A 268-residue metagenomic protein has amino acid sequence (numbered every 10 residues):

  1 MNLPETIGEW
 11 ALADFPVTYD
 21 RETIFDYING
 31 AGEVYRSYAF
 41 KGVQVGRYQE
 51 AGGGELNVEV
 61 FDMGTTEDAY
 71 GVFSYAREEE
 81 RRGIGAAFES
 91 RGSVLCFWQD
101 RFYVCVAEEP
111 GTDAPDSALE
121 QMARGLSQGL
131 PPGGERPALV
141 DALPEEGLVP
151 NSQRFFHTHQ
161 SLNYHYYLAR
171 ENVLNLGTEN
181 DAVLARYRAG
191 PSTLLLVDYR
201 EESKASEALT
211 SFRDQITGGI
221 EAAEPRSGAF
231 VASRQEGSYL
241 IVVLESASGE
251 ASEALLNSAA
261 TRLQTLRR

Functional and structural regions predicted by a protein language model:
M1-R268: Soluble, non-membrane globular domain cores that form compact, hydrophobic packing and curved binding surfaces
